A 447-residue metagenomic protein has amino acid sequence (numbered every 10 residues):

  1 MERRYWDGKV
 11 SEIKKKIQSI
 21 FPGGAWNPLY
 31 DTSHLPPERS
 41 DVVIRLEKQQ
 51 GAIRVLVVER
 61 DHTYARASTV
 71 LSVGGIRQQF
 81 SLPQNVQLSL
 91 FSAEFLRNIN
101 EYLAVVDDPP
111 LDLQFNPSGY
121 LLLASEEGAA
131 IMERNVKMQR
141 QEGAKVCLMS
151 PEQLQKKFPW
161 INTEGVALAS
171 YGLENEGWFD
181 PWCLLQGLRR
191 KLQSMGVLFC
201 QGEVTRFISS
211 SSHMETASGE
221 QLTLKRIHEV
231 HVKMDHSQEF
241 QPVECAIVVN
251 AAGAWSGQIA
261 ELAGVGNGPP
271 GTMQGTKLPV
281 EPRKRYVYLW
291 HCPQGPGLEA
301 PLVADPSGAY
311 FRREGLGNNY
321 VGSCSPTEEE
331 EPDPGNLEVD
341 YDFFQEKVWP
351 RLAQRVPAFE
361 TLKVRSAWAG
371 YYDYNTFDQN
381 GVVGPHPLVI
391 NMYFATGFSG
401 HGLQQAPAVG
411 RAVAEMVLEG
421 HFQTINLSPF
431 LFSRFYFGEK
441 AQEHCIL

Functional and structural regions predicted by a protein language model:
M1-I53: Extreme N-terminal leader/targeting segments of oxidoreductases
R4-G8, V73-K157, G308-Y310: Dinucleotide-binding Rossmann-like beta1-alpha1 core, especially the glycine-rich loop that anchors the ADP
E47-T69: Glycine-rich FAD pyrophosphate-binding loop
A65, K233-E299: Central helical "cap/lid" subdomain
P83, Q87-L90, L122-I131, Y171-Q193 (+3 more regions): Short beta-strand to alpha-helix junction loop
Y171-I247, A251, W255-Q258: Helical element adjacent to the flavin cofactor pocket in flavoenzyme catalytic cores
K277-P279, H291-N391: Active-site lid/adjacent beta-loop-alpha segment flanking the redox-cofactor pocket in flavoenzymes
P350-L447: C-terminal catalytic lobe of FAD-dependent flavoproteins
